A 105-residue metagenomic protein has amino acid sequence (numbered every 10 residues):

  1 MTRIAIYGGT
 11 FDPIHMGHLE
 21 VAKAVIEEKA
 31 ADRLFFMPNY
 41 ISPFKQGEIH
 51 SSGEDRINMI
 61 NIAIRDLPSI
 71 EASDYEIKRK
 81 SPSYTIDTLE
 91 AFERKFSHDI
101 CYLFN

Functional and structural regions predicted by a protein language model:
M1-N105: Nucleotidyltransferase catalytic core that binds NTPs
